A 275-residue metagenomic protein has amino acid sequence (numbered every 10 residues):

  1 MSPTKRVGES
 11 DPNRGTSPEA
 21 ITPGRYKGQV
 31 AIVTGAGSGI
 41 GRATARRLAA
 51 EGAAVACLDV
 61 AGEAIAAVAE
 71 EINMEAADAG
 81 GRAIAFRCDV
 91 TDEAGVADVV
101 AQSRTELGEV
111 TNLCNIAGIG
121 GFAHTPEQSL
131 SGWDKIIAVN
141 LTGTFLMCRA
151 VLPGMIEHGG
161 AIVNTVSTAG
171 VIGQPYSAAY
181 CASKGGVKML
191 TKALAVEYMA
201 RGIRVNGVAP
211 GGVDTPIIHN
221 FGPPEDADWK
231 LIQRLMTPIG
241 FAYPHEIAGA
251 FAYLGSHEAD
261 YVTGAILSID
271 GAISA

Functional and structural regions predicted by a protein language model:
G24-V55: Canonical Rossmann dinucleotide-binding motif of NAD(H)/NADP(H)-dependent dehydrogenases/reductases, specifically
E51-A67: Conserved glycine-rich Rossmann-like NAD(P)H-binding loop of the short-chain dehydrogenase/reductase
H124-T125, S129-I137, I232-Q233: Substrate-binding pocket helix/loop in short-chain dehydrogenase/reductase
C148, S183, T191: Active-site helix of classical SDR
P153, V196-A200, D260: Alpha-helical segment proximal to the catalytic Tyr-Lys
S167: Residue(s) in the substrate-gating loop at a strand-loop-helix junction that position the organic substrate next
M236-I247: A conserved structural motif in NAD(P)-dependent oxidoreductases
